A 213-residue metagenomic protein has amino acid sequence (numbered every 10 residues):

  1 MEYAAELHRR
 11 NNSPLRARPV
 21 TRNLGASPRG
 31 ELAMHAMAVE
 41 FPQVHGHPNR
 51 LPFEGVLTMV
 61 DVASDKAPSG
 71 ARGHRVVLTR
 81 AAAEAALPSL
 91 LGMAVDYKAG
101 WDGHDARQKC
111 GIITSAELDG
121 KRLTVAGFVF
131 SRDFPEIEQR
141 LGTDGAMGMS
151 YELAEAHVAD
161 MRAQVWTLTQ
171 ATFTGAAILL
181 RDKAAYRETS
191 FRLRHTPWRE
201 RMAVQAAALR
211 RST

Functional and structural regions predicted by a protein language model:
M1-P88, R201-R211: Polar/acidic, low-complexity leader/linker segments enriched in S/T/G and N/D
P19-F41, G100-K121, A159, Q164-R181: Short beta-strand and beta-hairpin "edge-sheet" elements
V44, V56-D65, A81, K98-G100 (+4 more regions): Generic structural motif
L51-G55, M93-V95, L123, M149 (+1 more regions): A broad, low-specificity signal marking well-ordered, structured residues that form hydrophobic/aromatic
G73, A86-D96, G120: A glycine-biased structural micro-motif
H74-A85, W101-C110, F130-P135: Short low-complexity stretches enriched in small and charged residues
S89-G103, M149-Y151: Short conserved beta-strand and strand-loop elements enriched in small hydrophobics with frequent Asp/Gly
T114-A206: Residue microenvironments linked to proteolytic maturation and disulfide-stabilized extracellular modules
